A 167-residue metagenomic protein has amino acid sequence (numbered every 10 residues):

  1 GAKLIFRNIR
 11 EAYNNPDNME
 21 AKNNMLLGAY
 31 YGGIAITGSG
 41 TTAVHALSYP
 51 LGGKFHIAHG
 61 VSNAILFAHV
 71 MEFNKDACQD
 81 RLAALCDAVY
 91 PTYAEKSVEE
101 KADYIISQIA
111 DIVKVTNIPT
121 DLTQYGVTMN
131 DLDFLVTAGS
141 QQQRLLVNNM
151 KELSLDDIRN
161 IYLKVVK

Functional and structural regions predicted by a protein language model:
G1-Q108: Active-site segments that bind and position negatively charged phosphate/pyrophosphate groups
Y93-K167: C-terminal charged capping/lid subdomain of soluble metabolic enzymes
